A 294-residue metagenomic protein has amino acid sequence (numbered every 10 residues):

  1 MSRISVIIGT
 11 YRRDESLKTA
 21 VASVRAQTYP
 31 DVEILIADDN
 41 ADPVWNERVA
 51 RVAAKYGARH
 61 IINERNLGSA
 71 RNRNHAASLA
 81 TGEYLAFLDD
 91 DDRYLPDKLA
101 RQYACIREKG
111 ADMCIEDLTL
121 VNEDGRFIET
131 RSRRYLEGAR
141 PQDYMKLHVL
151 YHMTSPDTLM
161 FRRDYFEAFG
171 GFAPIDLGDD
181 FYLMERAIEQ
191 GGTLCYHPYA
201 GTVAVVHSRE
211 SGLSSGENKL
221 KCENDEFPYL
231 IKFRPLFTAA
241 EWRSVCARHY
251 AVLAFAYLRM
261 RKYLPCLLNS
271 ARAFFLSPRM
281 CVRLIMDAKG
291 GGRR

Functional and structural regions predicted by a protein language model:
S2-S5, R25-I36, Y56-R59: Short loop->beta transition adjacent to catalytic acidic/histidine clusters or analogous donor-positioning motifs
I4-S16, A20, Q27, A37: A conserved hydrophobic helix/loop-capping motif in glycosyltransferases and polysaccharide synthases
S23, P30, D38-V49, R65 (+1 more regions): A conserved acidic beta->alpha catalytic loop
N63-A80: Glycine-rich, basic loop-to-helix element that forms the pyrophosphate-binding segment of sugar-nucleotide handling
L85: Short aromatic/hydrophobic "clamp" motif used to bind/position activated sugar donors
D97-T130: Conserved donor NDP-sugar-binding/catalytic core segment of glycosyltransferases
G138-K221: Conserved nucleotide-sugar donor-binding catalytic segment
Y199-S208, L213-A240, Y263-A273: Catalytic core of nucleotide-sugar-dependent glycosyltransferases
